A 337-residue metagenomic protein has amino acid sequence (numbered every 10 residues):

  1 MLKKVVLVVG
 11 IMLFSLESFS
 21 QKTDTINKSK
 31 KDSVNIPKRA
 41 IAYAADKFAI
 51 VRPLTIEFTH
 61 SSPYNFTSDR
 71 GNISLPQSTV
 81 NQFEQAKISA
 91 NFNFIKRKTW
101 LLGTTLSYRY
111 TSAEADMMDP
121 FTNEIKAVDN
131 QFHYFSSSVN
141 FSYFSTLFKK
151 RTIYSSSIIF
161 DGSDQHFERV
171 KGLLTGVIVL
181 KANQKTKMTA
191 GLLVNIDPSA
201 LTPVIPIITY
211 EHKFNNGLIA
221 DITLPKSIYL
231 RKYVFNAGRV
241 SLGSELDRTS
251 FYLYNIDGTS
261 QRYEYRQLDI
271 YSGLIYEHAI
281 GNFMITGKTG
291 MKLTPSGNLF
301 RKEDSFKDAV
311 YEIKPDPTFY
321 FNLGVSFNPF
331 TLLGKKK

Functional and structural regions predicted by a protein language model:
S18-H60, F66-I73, F330-K337: Sec-dependent signal peptide cleavage junction
F48-L54, K98-T104, F148-Y154, A182-M188 (+4 more regions): Outer-envelope beta-barrel architecture signal
R52, Q82-A90, H133-V139, S156-F160 (+6 more regions): Hydrophobic, lipid-facing positions within transmembrane beta-strands of outer-membrane proteins
F58-Y64, L106-E114, Y143-S145, I158-D164 (+7 more regions): Transmembrane beta-strands of outer-membrane beta-barrel pores
P63-N72, Q77, D119-P120, L224-F321: Outer-membrane beta-barrel translocator/channel fold
P76-Q82, I125-H133, H166-V170, P198-A200 (+3 more regions): Replace "Gram-negative outer membrane beta-barrel proteins" with "bacterial and organellar outer membrane beta-barrel
G162-K171, V194-V204, I219-I228, K232-V234: Solvent-exposed loop/turn segments connecting transmembrane beta-strands in outer-membrane beta-barrel proteins
I207-E211, H278-G281, P315-K337: Outer-membrane beta-barrel "beta-signal"
